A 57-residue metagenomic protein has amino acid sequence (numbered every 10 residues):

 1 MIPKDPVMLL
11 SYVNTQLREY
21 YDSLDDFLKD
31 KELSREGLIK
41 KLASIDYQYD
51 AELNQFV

Functional and structural regions predicted by a protein language model:
M1-S23: N-terminal acidic leader/helix
F27-L28: Short alpha-helical "recognition helix" segments of helix-turn-helix
E32-V57: Short, charge-rich amphipathic interface segments used for partner binding and complex assembly
